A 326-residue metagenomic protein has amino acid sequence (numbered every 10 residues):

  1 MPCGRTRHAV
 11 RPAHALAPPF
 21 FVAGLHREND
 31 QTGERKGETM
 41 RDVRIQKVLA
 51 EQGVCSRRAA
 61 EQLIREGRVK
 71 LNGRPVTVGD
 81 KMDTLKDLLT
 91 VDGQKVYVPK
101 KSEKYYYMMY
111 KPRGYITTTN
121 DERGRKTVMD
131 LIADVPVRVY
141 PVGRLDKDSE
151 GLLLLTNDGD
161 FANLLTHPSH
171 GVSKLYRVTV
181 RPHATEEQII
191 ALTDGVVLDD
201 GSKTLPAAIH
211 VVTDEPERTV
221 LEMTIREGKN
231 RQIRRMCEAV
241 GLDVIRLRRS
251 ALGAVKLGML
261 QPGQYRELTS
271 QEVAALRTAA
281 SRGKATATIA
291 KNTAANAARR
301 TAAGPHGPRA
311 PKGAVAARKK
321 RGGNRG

Functional and structural regions predicted by a protein language model:
H14-T39: Short, Lys/Arg-enriched N-terminal segments with co-localized hydrophobic residues within the first ~10-30 amino acids
G37-G326: Basic, flexible Lys/Arg- and Gly-enriched helix-loop patches that mediate nucleic-acid binding at interfaces with rRNA
